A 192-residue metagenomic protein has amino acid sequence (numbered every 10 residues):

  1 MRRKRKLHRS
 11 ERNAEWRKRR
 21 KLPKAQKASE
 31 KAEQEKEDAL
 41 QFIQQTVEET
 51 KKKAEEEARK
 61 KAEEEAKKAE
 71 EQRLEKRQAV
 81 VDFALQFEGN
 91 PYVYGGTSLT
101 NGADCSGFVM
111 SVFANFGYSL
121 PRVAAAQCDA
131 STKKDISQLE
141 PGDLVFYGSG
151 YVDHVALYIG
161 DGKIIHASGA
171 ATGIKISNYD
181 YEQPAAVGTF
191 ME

Functional and structural regions predicted by a protein language model:
M1-P91, Q183, F190-E192: Intrinsically disordered, low-complexity, Pro/Ser/Thr/Asn/Gly/Ala-rich spacer/linker segments adjacent to signal
E71-Q78, L99-D104, K133, Y181: Soluble non-cytosolic domains of exported or imported proteins
V81-A84, K134-V145, A185-V187: Short, structured secondary-structure boundary patches
F87-P141: Catalytic cysteine-centered active-site loop
Y118, Q127, I159-E192: Aromatic- and glycine-rich peptidoglycan recognition patches
P121, V152-D153: Short, surface-exposed coil-to-beta transition loops
L144, D153-K163: Catalytic nucleophile-His microenvironment captured as a short glycine-rich beta-strand/loop that brackets
